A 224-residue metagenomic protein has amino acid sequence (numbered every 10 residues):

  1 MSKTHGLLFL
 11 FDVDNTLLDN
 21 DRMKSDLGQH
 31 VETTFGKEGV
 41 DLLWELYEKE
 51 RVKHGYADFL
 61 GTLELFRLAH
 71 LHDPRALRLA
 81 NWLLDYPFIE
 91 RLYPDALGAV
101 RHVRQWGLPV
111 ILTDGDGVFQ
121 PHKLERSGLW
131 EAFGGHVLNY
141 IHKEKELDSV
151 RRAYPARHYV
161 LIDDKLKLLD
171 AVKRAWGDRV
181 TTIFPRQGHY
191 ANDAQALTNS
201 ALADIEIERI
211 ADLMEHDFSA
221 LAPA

Functional and structural regions predicted by a protein language model:
M1-E45, L68-A69: Active-site neighborhood of HAD-like aspartate-dependent phosphohydrolases
M1-H5, E125-L161, K165-A224: Asp-based, Mg2+/Mn2+-dependent phosphohydrolase catalytic module
L10-D12, L112, L161-I162: Generic enzyme active-site microenvironment
T16, M23, G117-V118, K167 (+1 more regions): Conserved Rossmann-like nucleotide-cofactor binding loop
M23, T34-V40, Y47-L84, H102: A metal-dependent, Asp-based hydrolase signature
S25, Q29, L60, G117-P121: Short, surface-exposed alpha-helical segments at coil->helix boundaries
L60-G61, N81-I111, E144, D148: Short, acidic loop-to-helix structural element flanking the phosphoryl-transfer center in phosphate-processing enzymes
L97-V110, D114-L138: Substrate-recognition/cap helix-loop segment adjacent to the acidic, metal-dependent catalytic center of Asp-based
